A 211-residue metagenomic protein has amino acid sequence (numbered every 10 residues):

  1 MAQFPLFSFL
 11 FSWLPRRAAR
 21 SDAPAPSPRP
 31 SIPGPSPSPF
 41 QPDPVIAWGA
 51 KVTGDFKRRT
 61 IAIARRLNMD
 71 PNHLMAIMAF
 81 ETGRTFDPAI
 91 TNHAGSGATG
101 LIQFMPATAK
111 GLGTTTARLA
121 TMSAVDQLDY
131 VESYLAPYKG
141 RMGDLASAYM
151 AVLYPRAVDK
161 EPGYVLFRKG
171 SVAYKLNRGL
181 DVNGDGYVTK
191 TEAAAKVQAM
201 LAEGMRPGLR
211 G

Functional and structural regions predicted by a protein language model:
M1, R210-G211: Short, solvent-exposed mixed-charge patches
M1-A62, L112-T114: N-terminal export signals and maturation junctions of secreted/periplasmic proteins
R16, P137, Y154, V158 (+2 more regions): A structural signal for alpha-helix termini and helix-coil/disorder junctions
S21-A25, G34, F86, A195 (+1 more regions): Intrinsically disordered, low-complexity segments enriched in polar/charged small residues
P39-G179: Catalytic glycan-binding domains that act on GlcNAc-containing polysaccharides
R118-A120, V172-G208: Acidic, glycine-anchored loop motifs typical of Ca2+
